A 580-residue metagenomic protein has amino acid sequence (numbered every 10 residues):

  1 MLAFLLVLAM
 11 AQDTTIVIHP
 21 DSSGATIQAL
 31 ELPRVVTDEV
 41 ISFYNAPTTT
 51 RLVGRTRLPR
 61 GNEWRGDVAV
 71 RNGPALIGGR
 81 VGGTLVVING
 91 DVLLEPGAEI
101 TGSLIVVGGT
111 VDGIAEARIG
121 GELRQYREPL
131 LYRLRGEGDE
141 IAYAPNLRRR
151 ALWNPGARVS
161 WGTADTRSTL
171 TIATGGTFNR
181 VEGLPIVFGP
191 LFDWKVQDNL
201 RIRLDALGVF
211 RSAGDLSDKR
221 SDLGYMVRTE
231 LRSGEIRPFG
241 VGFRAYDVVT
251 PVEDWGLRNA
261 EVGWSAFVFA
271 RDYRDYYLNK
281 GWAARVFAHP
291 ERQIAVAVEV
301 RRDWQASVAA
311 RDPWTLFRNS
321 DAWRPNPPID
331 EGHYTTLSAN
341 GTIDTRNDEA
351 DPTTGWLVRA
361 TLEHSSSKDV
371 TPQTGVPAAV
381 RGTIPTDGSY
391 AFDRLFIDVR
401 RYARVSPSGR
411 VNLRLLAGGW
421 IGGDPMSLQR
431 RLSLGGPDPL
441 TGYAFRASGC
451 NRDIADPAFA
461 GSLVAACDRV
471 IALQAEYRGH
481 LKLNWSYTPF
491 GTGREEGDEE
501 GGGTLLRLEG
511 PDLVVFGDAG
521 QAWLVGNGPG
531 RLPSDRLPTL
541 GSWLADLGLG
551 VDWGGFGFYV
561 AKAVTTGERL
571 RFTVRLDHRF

Functional and structural regions predicted by a protein language model:
M1-A11: Sec-dependent N-terminal signal peptides
P20-D21, T26-A46, V53-R55, P59 (+15 more regions): Outer-membrane beta-barrel initiation region
D67, T84, S103, V187 (+11 more regions): Residue-level detector of the transmembrane beta-barrel scaffold of outer-membrane proteins
V107, A173-G175, D193, L207-A213 (+10 more regions): Outer-membrane beta-barrel pore domains and translocons
W194-D198, S233-R237, A288-R292, T345-N347 (+6 more regions): Outer-membrane beta-barrel strand-turn architecture
D218, G240-F287, P313-R507, P511-G517 (+1 more regions): C-terminal outer-membrane beta-barrel translocator/porin domains of Gram-negative envelope proteins and their
A339-G341, G548-L549, W553-F556, R569-F580: Outer-membrane beta-barrel "beta-signal"
